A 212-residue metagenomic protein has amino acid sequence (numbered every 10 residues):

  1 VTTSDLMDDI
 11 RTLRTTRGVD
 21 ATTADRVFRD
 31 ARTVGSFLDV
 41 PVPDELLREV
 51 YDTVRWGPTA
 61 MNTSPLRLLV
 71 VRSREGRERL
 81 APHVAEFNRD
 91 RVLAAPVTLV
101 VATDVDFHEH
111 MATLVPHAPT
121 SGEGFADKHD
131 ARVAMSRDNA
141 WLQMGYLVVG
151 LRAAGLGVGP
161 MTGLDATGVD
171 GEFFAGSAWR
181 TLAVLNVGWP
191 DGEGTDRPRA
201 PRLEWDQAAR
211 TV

Functional and structural regions predicted by a protein language model:
T2, N62-A140: Glycine/small-residue-rich phosphate/adenosyl-binding loop
T2-T16, A24-V34, R180-V212: C-terminal helix-cap and adjacent tail motif
D25, R29-T59: An N-terminal domain-cap segment
S36-L38, R67, G157-P160: Short catalytic-loop micro-motif centered on adjacent basic/acidic residues
D52-W56, P82-E86, V169-G171, G194: Glycine-rich, charged/polar anion/phosphate-binding loops that engage phosphate groups from diverse ligands
V54-W56, L99, P119-E172: Small-aliphatic-rich amphipathic alpha-helix that forms the alpha element of a beta-alpha
T63-L66, A153-L156, L182: Short secondary-structure junction motifs
F87, G176-W179: Short, hinge-like loop/turn segments at secondary-structure boundaries
